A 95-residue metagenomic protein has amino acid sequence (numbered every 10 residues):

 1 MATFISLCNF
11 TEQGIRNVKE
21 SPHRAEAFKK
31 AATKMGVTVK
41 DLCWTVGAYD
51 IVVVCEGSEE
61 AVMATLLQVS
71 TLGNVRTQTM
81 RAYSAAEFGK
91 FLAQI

Functional and structural regions predicted by a protein language model:
M1-I95: A compositional/biophysical signature of low hydrophobicity enriched in polar/charged and small residues
